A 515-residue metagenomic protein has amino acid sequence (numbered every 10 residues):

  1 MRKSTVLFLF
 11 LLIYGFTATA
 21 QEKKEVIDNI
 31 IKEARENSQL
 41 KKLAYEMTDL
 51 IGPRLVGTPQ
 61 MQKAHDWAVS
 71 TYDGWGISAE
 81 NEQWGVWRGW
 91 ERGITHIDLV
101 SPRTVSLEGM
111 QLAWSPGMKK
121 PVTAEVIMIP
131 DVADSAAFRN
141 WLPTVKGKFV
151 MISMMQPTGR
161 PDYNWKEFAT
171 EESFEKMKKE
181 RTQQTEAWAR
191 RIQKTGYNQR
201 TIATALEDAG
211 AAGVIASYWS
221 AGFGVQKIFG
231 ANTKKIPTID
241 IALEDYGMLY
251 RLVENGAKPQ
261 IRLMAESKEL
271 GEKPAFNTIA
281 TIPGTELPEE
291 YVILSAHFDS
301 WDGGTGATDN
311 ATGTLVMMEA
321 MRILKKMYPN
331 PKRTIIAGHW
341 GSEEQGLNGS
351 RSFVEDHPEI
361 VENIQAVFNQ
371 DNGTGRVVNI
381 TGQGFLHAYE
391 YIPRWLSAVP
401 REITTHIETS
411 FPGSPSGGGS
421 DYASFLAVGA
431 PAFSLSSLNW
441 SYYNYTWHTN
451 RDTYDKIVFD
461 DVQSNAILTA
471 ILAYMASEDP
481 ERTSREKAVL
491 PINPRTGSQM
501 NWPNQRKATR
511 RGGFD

Functional and structural regions predicted by a protein language model:
M1-K23: Bacterial Sec-dependent N-terminal signal peptides
A20-K63, S70, W75-S78, I282-E286 (+2 more regions): N-terminal hydrophobic or amphipathic helices/low-complexity stretches enriched in small/hydrophobic/Pro/Gly
E22-T58, I94, A221-G230, K235 (+4 more regions): N-terminal capping segment at the start of a domain
K24-V26, E108, L112-R139, F223 (+2 more regions): Soluble metallo-hydrolase cores and metallopeptidase-like ectodomains found primarily in the secretory/periplasmic
E36, Y45, D49-T182: Noncatalytic luminal/extracellular "stalk/propeptide" segments of secretory-pathway proteins
L43-E46, N81, M128, F149-S153 (+10 more regions): Structural recognition of the beta-strand scaffold that forms the well-ordered cores of secreted hydrolase catalytic
T104-S106, K119-K120, A124, A133 (+6 more regions): Metal-dependent peptidase/peptidase-like ectodomains
P237-I241, R251, R322, Y442-D515: His/Asp/Glu-rich mid-to-C-terminal helical/loop segments that flank catalytic regions of hydrolases
